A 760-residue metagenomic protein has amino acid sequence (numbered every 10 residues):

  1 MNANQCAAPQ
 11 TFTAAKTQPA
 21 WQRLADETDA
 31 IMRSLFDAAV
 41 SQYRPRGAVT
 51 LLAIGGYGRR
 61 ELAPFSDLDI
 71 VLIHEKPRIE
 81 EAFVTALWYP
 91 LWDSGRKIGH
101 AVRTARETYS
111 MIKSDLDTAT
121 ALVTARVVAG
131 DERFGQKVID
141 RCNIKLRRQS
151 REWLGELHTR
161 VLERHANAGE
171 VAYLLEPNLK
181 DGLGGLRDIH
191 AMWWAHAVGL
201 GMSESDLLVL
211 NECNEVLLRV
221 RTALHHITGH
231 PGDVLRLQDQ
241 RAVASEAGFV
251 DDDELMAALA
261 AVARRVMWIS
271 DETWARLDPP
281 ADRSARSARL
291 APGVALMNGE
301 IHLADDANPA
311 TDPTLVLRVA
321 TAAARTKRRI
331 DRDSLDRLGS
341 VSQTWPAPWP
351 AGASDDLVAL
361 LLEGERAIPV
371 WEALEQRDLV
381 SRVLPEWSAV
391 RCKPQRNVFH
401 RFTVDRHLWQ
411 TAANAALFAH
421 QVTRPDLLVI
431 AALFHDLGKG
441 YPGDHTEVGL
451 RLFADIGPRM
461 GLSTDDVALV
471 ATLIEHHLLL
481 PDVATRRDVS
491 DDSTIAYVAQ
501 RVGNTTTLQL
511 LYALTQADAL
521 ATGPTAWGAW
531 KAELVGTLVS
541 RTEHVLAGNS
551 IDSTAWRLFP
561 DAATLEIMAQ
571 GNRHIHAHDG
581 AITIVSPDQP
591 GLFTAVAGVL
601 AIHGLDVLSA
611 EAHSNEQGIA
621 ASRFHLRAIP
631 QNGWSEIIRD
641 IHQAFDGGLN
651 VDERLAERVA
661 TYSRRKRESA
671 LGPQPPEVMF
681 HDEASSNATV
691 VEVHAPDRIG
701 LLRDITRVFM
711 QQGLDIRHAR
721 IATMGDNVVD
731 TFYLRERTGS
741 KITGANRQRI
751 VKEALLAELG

Functional and structural regions predicted by a protein language model:
M1-I54, R60-L62, S66-V398: Non-catalytic interface/linker regions that flank or bridge core catalytic/transmembrane domains
E27-R44, A48-L52, M192-S205, F399-I430 (+1 more regions): Alpha-helical phosphate/pyrophosphate-handling elements in metalloenzyme active cores
T28, D67, L91, I189 (+10 more regions): Conserved structural-core and active-site-/substrate-pathway-adjacent residues in large, well-folded domains of enzymes
R60-F83, T403, F418-H544: Divalent metal-dependent catalytic cores for phosphoryl transfer on phosphate-bearing substrates
E80, V84, G182-G185, C213 (+27 more regions): Active-site-proximal structural scaffolding
R96-G99, Y109-S110, P346-S354, V358-L361 (+4 more regions): Conserved catalytic alpha/beta cores of large enzymes that bind or transform nucleotide phosphates and polynucleotides
R141, L235, S245, F249 (+3 more regions): Non-catalytic interaction/regulatory segments
P385-Q410, V607-A621, A628: Metal-dependent catalytic core segments for phosphate chemistry
